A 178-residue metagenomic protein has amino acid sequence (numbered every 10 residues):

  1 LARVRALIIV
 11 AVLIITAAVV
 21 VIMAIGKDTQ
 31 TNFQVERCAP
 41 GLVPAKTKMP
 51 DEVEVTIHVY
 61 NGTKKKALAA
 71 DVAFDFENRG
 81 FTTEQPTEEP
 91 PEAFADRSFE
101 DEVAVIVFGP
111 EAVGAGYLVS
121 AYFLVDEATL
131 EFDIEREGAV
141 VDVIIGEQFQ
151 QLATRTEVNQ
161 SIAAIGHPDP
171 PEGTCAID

Functional and structural regions predicted by a protein language model:
L1, I8-L13, D71-A73, E77-Q150: BRCT (BRCA1 C-terminal) domain core and associated BRCT-interaction motifs
L1-V4, G41-P44, P170-D178: Short, charged N-terminal helix-start/capping segments
L7-M23: Hydrophobic membrane-insertion alpha-helices, especially the h-region of bacterial N-terminal signal peptides
I22-N32: Hydrophobic single-pass membrane-insertion segments
T31-A93: Extracytoplasmic low-complexity, Pro/Thr/Ser/Ala/Gly-rich segments that lie immediately after a secretion/anchoring
E147-D178: Extracellularly exposed regions in secreted/surface proteins, prominently low-complexity, repeat-rich
